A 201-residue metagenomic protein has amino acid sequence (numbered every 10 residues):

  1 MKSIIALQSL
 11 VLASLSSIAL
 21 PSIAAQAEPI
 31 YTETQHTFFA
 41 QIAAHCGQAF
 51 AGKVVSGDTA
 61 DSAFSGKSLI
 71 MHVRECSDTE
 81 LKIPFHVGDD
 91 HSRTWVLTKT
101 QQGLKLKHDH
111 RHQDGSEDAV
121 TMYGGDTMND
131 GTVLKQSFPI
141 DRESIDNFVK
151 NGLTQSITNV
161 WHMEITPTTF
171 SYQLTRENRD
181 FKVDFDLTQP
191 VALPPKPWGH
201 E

Functional and structural regions predicted by a protein language model:
Q8-A19: Bacterial N-terminal signal peptides
P29-A60: Tryptophan-anchored aromatic micro-motifs
A51-D78: Short, solvent-exposed loop/hinge segments that bridge or flank secondary-structure elements
G66-S68, D90-T94, S156-T158, D180-K182: Short, surface-exposed coil-to-beta transition loops
L81-G88, H108-D109, Y172-T175: Short beta-strand segments that buttress and anchor functional surface loops
W95-N147: An exposed acidic His-Trp-rich patch
T121-D126, P167-E201: Edge beta-strand at a domain terminus
K135-E177: Helix-rich interaction surfaces within compact, conserved domain-sized segments that mediate assembly or partner
